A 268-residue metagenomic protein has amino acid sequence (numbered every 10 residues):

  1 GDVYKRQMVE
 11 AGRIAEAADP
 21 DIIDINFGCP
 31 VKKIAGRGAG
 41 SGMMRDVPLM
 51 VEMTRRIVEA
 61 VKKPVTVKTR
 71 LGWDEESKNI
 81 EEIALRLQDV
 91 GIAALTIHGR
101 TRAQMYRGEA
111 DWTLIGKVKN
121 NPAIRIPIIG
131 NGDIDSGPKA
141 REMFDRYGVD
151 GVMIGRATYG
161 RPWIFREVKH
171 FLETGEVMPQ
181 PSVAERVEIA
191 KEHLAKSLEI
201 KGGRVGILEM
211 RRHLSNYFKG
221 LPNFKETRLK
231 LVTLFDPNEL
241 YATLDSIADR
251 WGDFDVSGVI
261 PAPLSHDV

Functional and structural regions predicted by a protein language model:
V3-Y4: Short, small-residue-biased leader/transition segments that mark boundaries at the very start of proteins
V9-A39, P48-I126: Alpha/beta enzyme core
M44-R45: Aromatic- and acidic-residue-enriched carbohydrate-binding clefts of CAZyme catalytic domains
A60-K62, E76-A94, Y106, T113 (+2 more regions): Alpha/beta catalytic cores of nucleotide-metabolism and tRNA/nucleoside-modifying enzymes
